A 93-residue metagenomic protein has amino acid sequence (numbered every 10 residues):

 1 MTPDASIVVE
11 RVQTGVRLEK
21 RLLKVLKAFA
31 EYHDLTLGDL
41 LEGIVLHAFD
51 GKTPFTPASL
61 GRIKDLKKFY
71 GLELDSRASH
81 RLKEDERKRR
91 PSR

Functional and structural regions predicted by a protein language model:
M1-K20, A30, K67-R77, R81-R93: Short Lys/Arg-rich basic patches
H33-L60: Short, basic amphipathic alpha-helical segments that act as recognition/interaction helices in nucleic-acid-binding
I44-L46, L66-F69: Short, surface-exposed, polar/charged, turn-prone segments marking secondary-structure boundaries
I63: C-terminal anion-handling pockets and recognition modules
